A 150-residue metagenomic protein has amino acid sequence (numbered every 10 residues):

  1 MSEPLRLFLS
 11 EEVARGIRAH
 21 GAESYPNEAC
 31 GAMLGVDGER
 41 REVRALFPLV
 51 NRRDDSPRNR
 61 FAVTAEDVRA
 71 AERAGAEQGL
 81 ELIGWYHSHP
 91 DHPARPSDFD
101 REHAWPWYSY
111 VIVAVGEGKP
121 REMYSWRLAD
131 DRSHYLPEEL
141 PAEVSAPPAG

Functional and structural regions predicted by a protein language model:
M1-L82, P90-G150: Conserved beta-strand-loop surface patch within small alpha/beta domains used for substrate/adaptor or ligand engagement
W85: Conserved, mostly hydrophobic/aromatic
